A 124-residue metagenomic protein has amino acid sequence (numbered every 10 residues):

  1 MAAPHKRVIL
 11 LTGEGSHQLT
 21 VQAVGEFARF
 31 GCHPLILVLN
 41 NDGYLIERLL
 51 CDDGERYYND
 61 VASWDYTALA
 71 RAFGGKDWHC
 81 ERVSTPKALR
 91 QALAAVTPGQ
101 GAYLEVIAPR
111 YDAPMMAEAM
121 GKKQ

Functional and structural regions predicted by a protein language model:
M1-Q124: Thiamine diphosphate
